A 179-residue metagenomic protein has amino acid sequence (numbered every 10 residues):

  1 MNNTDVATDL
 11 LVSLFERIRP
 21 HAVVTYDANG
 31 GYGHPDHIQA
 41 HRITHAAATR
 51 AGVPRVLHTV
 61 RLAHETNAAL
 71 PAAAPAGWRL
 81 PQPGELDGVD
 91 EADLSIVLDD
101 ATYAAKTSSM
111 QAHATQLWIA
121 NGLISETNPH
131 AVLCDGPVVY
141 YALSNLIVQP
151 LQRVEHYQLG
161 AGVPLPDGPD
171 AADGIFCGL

Functional and structural regions predicted by a protein language model:
M1-R50, A172-C177: Active-site beta-strand->loop->alpha-helix modules in alpha/beta enzyme cores, enriched in Gly/His/Asp(Glu)
A47-P54, T59-L179: C-terminal accessory domains and tails appended to enzymatic cores
